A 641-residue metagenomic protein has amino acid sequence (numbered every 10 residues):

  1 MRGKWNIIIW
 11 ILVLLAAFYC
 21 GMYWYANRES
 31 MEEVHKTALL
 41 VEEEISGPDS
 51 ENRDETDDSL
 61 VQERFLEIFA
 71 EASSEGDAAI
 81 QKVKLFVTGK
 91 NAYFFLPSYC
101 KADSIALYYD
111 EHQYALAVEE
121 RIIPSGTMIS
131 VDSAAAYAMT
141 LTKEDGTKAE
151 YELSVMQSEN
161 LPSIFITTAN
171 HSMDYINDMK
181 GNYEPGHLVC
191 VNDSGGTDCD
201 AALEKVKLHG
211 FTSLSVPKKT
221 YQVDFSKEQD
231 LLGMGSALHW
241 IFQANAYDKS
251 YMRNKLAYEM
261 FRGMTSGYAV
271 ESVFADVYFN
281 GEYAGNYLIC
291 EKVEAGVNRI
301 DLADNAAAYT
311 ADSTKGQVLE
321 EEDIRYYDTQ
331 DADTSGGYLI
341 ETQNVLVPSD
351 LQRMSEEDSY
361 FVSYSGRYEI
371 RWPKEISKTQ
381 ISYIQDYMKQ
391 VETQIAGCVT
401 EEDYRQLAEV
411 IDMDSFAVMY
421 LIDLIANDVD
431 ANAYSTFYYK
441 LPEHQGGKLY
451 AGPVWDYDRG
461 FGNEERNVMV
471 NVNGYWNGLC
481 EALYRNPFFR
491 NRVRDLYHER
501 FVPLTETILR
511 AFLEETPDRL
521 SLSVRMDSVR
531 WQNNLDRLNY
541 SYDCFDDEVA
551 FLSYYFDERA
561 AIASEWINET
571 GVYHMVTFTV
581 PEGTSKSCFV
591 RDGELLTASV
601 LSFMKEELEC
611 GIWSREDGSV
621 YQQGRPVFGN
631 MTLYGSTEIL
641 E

Functional and structural regions predicted by a protein language model:
N6-I9, Y19-E159: Beta-rich interaction/scaffold domains
A79-K90, T570-E641: Secondary-structure capping and domain/repeat boundary segments
V131-A136, E144-T147, Y183, L214-K218 (+2 more regions): Extracellular interaction modules
S133-Y137, G146-T197: N-terminal module-boundary/linker segments of secreted carbohydrate-active enzymes
N182-A244, S377-Y383: Conserved oxyanion/phosphate-binding beta-strand-loop segments in alpha/beta enzyme cores
V216, S365-A433, Y439-L441, G446-T579: Middle-to-C-terminal accessory/interaction subdomains
L232-N286, T379-S382, K389-M413: A conserved hydrophobic secondary-structure block that centers on an alpha-helix together with its immediately flanking
A295-I425: ATP-dependent phospho-/nucleotidyl transfer catalytic cores
